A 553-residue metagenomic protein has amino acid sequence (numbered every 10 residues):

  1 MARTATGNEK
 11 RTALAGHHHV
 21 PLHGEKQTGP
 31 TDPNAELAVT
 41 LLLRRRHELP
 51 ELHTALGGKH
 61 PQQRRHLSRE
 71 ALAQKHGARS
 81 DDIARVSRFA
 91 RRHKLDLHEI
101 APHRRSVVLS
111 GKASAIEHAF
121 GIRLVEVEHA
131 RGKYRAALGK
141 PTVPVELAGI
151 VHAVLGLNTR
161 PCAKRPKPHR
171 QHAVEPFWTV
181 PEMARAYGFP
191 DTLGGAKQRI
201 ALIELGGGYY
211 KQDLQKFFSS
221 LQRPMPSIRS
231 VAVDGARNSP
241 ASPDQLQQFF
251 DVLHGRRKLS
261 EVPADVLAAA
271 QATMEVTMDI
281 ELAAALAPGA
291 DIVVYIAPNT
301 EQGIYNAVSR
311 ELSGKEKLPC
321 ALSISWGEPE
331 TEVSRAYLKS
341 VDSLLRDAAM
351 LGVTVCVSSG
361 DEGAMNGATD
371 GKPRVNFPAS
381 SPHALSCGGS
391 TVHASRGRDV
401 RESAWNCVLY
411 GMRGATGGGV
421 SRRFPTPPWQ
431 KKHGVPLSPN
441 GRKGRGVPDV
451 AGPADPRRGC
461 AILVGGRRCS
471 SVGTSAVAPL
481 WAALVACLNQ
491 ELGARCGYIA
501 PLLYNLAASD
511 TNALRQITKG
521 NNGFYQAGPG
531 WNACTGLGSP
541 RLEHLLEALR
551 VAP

Functional and structural regions predicted by a protein language model:
A2-E99, V108, A113-G389, M412-G417 (+4 more regions): Substrate-binding/charge-relay-adjacent region of secreted/lumenal peptidase catalytic domains
R104-S106: A generic structural signal for beta-strand entry/edge sites
N366-D370, R396, T511: Short, glycine- and charge-enriched coil/turn segments that flank and shape catalytic ligand pockets
P378, W405, W429, I462 (+3 more regions): Short clusters of hydrophobic/aromatic residues that line enzyme substrate/ligand-binding pockets
A394-V400: Short acidic, Gly/Pro-enriched loop/turn segments at secondary-structure junctions
S395, A494-P553: Extracellular low-complexity, O-glycosylation-prone Ser/Thr/Pro/Gly-rich "stalks" and linkers flanking catalytic
R401-N406, Y410: Phosphate/diphosphate-binding glycine-rich loops and adjacent basic-rich segments that engage nucleotide
A476-N489: Active-site-proximal alpha-helical segments within enzyme catalytic domains
